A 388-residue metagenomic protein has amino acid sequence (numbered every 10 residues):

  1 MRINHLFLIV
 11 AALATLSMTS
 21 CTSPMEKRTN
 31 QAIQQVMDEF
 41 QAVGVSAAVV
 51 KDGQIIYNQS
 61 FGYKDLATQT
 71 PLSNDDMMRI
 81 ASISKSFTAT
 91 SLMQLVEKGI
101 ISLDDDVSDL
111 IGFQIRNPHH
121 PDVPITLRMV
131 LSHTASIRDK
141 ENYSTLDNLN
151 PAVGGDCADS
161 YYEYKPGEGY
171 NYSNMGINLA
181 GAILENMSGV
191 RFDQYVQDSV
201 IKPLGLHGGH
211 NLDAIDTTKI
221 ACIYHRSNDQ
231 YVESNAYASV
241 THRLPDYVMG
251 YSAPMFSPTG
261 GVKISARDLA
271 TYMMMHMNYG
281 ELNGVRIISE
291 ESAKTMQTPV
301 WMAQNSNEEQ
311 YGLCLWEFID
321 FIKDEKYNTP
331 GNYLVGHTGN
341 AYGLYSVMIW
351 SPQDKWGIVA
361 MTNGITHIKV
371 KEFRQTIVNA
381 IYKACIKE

Functional and structural regions predicted by a protein language model:
M1-L8: Bacterial N-terminal signal peptides that target proteins for export
I9-T15: Hydrophobic helical h-region of N-terminal Sec-dependent signal peptides in bacterial secretory/periplasmic proteins
T19-S20: C-terminal motif of bacterial Sec signal peptides marking the signal peptidase cleavage site
E26-M78, I100, P151-S160: Short, conserved catalytic-motif segment at the N-terminal edge
V36-S46, A67-M129, Y164-M175, S257-G260 (+1 more regions): Short active-site loop at a secondary-structure junction that contains or immediately precedes the catalytic residue(s)
D65, P118-V335: Short, surface-exposed loop or secondary-structure junction motifs that flank catalytic or metal-binding residues
S306-E309, D320, A360-E388: Short, gly/Ser/Thr-rich active-site loops of penicillin-recognizing serine hydrolases
H337, Y345-G364: Short, well-ordered beta-strand elements
